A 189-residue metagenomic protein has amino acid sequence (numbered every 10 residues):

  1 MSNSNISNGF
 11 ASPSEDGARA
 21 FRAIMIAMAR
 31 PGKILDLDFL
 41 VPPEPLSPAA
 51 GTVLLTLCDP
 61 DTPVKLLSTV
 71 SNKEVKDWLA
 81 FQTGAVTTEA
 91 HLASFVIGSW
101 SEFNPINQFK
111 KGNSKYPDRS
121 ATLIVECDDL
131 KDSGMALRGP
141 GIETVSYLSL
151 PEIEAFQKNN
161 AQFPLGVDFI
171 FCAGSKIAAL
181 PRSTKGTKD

Functional and structural regions predicted by a protein language model:
M1-P63, L67-V70, F81, S175 (+1 more regions): N-terminal, charge-rich interaction modules
D61-T62, K73-D189: Internal, well-folded beta-alpha domain core
